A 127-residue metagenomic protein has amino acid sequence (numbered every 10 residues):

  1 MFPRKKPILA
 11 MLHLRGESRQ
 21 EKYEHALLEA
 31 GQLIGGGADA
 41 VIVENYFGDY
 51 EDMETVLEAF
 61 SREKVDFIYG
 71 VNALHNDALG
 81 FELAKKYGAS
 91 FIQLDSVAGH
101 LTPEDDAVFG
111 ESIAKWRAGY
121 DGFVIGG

Functional and structural regions predicted by a protein language model:
M1-F67: Conserved N-terminal beta1-alpha1 strand-loop-helix module at the mouth
R4-K5, D49-H75, V108-G127: Alpha-helix-loop-beta-strand connector modules within alpha/beta enzyme cores
L14-E17, A78-G127: Conserved anion-binding
A38-E44, A73, L101-E104, G122-V124: Short C-terminal domain-edge/linker segments immediately following a structured domain
Y46, H75, V97: Residue-level "edge-of-site" marker
